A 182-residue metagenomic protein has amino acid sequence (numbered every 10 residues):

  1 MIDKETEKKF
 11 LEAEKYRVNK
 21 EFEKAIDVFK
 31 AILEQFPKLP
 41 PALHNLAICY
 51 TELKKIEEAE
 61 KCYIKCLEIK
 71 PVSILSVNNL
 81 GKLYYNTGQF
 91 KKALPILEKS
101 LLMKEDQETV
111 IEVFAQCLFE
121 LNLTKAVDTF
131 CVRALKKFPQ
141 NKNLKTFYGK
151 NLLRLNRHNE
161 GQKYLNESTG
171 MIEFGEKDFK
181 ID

Functional and structural regions predicted by a protein language model:
E5-Q35, P41, I48-E52: Alpha-helical segment of the N-proximal tetratricopeptide repeat
V18-N19, E52-L53, N86-T87, E120 (+1 more regions): Register position in tetratricopeptide repeats
A31-I32, K65-C66, K99-S100, R133-A134 (+1 more regions): Canonical positions in the second alpha-helix
Q35, I69, M103, K137-F138 (+1 more regions): Structural marker of alpha-solenoid helical repeat scaffolds
